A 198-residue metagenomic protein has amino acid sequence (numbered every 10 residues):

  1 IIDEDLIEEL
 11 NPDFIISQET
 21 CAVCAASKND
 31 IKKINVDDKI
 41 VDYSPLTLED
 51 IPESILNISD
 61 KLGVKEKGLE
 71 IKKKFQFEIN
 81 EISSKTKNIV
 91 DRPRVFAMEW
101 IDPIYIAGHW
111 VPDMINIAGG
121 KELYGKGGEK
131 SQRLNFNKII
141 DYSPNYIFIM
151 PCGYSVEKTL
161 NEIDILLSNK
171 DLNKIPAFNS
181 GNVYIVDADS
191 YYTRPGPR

Functional and structural regions predicted by a protein language model:
I1-R198: N-terminal ligand-binding lobe of clamshell/alpha-beta domains
